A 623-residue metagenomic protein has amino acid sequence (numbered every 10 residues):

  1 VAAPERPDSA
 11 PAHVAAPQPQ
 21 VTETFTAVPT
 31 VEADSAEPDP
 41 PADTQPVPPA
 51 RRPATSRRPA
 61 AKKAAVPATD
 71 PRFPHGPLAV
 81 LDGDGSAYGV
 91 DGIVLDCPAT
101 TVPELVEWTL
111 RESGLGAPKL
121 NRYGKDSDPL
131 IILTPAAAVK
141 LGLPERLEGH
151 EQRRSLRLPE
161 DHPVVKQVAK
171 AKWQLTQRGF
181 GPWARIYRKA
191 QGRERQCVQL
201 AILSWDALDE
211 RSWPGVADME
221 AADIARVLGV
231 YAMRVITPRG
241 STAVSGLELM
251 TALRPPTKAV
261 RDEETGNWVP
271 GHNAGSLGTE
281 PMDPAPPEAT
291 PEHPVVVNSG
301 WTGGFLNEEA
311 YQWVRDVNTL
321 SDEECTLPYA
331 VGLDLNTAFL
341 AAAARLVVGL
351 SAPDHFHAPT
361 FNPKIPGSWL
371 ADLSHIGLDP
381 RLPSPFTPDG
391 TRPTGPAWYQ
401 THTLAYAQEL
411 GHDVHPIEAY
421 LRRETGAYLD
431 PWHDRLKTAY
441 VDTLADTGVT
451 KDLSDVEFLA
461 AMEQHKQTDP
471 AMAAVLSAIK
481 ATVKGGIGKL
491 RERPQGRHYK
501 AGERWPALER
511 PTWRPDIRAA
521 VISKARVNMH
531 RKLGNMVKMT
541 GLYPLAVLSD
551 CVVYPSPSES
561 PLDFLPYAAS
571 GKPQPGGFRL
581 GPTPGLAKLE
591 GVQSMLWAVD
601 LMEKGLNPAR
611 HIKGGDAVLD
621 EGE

Functional and structural regions predicted by a protein language model:
V1-A68: Low-complexity, proline/glycine-enriched flexible segments
R57-R58, K62-E623: Conserved acidic
